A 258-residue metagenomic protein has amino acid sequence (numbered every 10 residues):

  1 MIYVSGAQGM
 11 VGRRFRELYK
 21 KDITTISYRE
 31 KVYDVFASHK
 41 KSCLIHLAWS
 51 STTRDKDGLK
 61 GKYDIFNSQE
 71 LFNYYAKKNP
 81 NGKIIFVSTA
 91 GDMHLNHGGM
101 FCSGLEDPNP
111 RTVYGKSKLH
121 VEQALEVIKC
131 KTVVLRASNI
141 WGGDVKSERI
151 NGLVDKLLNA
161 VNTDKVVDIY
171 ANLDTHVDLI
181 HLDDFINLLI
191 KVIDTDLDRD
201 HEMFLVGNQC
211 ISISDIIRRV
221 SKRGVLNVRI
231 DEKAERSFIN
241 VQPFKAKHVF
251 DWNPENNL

Functional and structural regions predicted by a protein language model:
M1-K21: N-terminal Rossmann NAD(P)H-binding glycine-rich loop of SDR-like oxidoreductase domains
S5, L44-S50, I84-A90, L135-A137: SDR active-site strand-loop-helix element
K20-S38, T52: Adenosine-cofactor binding site in Rossmann-like domains, unifying the SAM/SAH pocket of S-adenosylmethionine-dependent
V35-N67, D92: NAD(P)H-binding glycine-rich loop region in Rossmannoid oxidoreductase-like domains and their noncatalytic homologs
G61-I65, M100-L119, S147-D155, D178-L179 (+1 more regions): Short-chain dehydrogenase/reductase
F72-V113, V133: Conserved Rossmann-fold NAD(P)-dependent oxidoreductase catalytic core, especially the SDR/UDP-sugar
Q123-T175: NAD(P)-dependent short-chain dehydrogenase/reductase
K165, Y170-L173, D178-L258: C-terminal substrate-binding subdomain of Rossmann-fold SDR/epimerase-dehydratase oxidoreductases
